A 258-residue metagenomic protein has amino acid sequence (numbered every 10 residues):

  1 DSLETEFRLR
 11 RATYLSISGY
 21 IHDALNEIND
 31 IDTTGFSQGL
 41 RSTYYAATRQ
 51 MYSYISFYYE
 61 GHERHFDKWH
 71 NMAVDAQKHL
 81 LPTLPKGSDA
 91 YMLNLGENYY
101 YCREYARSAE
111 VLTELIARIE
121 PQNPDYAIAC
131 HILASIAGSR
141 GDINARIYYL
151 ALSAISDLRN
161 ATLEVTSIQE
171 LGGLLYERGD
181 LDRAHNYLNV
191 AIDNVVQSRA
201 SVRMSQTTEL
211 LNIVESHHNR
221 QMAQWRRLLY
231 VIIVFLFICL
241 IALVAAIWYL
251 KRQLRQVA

Functional and structural regions predicted by a protein language model:
D1-A223: A "functional boundary" signal
H218-A258: Alpha-helical transmembrane signal-anchor helices
